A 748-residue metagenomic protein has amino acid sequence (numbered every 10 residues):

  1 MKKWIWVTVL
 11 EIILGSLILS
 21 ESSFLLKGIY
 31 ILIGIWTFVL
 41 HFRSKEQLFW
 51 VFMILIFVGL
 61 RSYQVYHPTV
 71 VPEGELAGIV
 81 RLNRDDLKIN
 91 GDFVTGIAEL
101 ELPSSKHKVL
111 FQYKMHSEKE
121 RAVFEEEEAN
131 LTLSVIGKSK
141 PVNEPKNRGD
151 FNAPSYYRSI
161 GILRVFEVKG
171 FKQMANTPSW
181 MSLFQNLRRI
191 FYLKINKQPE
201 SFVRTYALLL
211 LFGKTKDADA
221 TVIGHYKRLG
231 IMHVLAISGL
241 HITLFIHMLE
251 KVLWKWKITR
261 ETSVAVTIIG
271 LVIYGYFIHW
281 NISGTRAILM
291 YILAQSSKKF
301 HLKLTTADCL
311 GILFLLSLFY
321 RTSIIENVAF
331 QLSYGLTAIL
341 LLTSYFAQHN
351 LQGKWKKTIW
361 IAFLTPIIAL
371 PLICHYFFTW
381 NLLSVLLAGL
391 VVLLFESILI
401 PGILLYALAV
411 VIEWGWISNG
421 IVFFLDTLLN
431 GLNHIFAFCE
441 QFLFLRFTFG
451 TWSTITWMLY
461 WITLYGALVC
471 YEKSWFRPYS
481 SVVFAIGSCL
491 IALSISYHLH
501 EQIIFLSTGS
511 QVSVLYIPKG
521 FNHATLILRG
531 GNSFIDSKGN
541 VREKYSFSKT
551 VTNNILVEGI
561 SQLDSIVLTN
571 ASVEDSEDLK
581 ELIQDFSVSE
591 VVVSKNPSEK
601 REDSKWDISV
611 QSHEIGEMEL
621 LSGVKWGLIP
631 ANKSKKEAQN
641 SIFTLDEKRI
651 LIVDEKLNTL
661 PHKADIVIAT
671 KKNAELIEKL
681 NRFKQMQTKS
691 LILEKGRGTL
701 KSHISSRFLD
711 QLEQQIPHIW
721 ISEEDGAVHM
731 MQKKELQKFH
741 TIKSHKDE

Functional and structural regions predicted by a protein language model:
M1-V71, C470-W475, V591, Q685-L691 (+1 more regions): N-terminal leader/targeting segments
M1-V9, Q47-F49, T305-C309, W355-T358 (+1 more regions): Membrane-interfacial loop-to-transmembrane alpha-helix junctions, especially the N-terminal start
G15-F24, F314-N327, F377-F378, Q441-F449: Transmembrane helix-loop junctions at the membrane interface of multipass transporters and ion channels
G34-F52, I223-V385, S453-L499, M686: Hydrophobic alpha-helical transmembrane segments in multi-pass membrane proteins
F57-L229, H233, N540, K549-L556 (+8 more regions): Membrane-interface helix/helix-cap signal primarily in integral membrane proteins
V80, G137, L210, S238 (+10 more regions): Divalent metal-coordination and catalytic microenvironments
F124, A129-I136, S179, G415-E748: Non-globular, low-confidence helical/coil segments that flank catalytic cores
L341-T448: Alpha-helical transmembrane segments of multi-pass integral membrane proteins
